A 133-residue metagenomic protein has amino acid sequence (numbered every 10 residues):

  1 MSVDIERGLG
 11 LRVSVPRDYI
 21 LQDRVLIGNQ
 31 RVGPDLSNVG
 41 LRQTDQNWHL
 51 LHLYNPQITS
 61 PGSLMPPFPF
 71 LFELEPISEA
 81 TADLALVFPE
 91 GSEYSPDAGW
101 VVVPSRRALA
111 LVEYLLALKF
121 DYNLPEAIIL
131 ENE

Functional and structural regions predicted by a protein language model:
M1-G33, L41-Q46, L50-L51, N55-E133: Flexible coil segments in periplasmic/lumen-exposed cytochrome c-class electron-transfer proteins
